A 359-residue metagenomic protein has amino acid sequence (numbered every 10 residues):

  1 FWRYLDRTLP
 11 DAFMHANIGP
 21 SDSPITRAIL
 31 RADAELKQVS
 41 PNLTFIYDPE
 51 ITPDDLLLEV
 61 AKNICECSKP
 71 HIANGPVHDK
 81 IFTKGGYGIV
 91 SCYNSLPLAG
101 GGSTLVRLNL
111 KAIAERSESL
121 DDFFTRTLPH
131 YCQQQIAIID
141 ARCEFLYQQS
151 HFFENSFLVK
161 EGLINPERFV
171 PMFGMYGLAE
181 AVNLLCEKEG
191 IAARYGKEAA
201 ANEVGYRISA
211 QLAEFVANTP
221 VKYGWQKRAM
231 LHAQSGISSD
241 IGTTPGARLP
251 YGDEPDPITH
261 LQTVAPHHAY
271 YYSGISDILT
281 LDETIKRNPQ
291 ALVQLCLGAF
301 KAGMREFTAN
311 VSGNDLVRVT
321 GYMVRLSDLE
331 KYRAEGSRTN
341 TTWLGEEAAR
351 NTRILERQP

Functional and structural regions predicted by a protein language model:
F1-E167, K188, R194-E198, A217 (+1 more regions): Conserved catalytic cores of very large enzyme subunits
P129, Q133-I136, Y176, Y206 (+1 more regions): Generic structural signal for well-ordered, non-transmembrane alpha-helical segments in soluble/cytosolic regions
N165-A181: Conserved phosphate/anionic-ligand binding catalytic regions in large, soluble enzymes, centered on
E180-K188: Well-ordered alpha-helical scaffold segments within catalytic/enzyme domains
A192-F215: Short secondary-structure subsegments characteristic of cysteine-rich extracellular domains
